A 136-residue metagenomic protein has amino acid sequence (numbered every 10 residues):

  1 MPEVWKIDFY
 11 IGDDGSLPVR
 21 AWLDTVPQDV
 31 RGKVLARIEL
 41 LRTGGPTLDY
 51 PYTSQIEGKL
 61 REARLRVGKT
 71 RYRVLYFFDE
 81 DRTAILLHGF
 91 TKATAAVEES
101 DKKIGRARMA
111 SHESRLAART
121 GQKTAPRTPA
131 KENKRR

Functional and structural regions predicted by a protein language model:
M1-R71, E80-A84, T91-R136: Basic, Lys/Arg-enriched alpha-helical interface segments
